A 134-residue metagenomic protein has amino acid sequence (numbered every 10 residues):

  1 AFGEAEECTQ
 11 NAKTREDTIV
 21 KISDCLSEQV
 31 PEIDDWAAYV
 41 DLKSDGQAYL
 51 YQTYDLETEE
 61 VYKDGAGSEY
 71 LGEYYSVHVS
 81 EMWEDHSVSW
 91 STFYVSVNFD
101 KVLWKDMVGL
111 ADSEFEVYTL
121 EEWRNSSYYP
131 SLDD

Functional and structural regions predicted by a protein language model:
A1-T9, H78-W83, D133-D134: Intrinsically disordered, low-complexity Ser/Thr/Pro-rich tracts
F2, C8-R15, Y118-W123, S131: Intrinsically disordered, low-complexity repeat and linker tracts
A5-Y62: Short, non-transmembrane alpha-helical segments in secretory-pathway proteins
A12, S87-V95, L110-Y118: Short, exposed beta-strand "edge-strand" segments with a Pro/Gly-rich flavor and a Y/T-containing core
A38-V97: Exposed beta-strand-loop-beta-strand "reactive/processing" segments of non-cytosolic proteins
W104-D134: C-terminal partner/receptor-binding element of secreted or periplasmic proteins
